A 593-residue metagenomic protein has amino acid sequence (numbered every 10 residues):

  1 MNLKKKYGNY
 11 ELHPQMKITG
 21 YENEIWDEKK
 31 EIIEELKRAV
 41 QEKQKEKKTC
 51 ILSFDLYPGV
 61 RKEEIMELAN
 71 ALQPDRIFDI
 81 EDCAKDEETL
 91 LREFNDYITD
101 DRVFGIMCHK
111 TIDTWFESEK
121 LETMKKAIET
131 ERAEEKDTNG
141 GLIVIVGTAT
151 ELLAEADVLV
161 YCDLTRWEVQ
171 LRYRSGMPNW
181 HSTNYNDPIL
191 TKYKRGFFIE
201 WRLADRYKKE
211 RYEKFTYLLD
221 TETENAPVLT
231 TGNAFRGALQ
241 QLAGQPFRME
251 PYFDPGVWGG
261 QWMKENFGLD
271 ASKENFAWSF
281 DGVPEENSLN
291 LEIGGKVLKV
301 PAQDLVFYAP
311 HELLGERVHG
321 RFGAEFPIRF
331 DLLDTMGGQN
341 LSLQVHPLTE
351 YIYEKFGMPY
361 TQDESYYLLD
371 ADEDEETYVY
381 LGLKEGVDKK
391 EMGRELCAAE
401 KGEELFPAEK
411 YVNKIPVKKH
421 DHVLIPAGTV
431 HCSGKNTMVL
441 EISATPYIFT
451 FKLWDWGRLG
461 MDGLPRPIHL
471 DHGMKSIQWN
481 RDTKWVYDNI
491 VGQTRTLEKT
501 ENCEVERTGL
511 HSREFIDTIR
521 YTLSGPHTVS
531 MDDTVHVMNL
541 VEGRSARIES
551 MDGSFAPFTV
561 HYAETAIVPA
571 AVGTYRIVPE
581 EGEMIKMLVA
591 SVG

Functional and structural regions predicted by a protein language model:
N2-D27, E31, D75-G141: ATP-dependent small-molecule kinase phosphotransfer cores that center on conserved nucleotide phosphate-binding segments
N2-E46, E64-Q73, S175-P178, G196-Q261: NTP-dependent small-molecule kinase module
E35-A39, Y212-K390, D455-T496, N502-E504 (+1 more regions): Transition-metal
I128-S182: ATP-dependent NMP and nucleoside kinases share a basic, alpha-helical "lid"
E325, T335-N340, P347-T349, D372-D374 (+4 more regions): Ligand-binding loop in jelly-roll beta-barrel domains
Y380-P407, I442-R481, E581-G593: Double-stranded beta-helix
G402-W456: Loop-centered beta-sheet repeat module
Y411-L424, E549-V572: Short acidic-glycine-tyrosine-enriched beta hairpin
